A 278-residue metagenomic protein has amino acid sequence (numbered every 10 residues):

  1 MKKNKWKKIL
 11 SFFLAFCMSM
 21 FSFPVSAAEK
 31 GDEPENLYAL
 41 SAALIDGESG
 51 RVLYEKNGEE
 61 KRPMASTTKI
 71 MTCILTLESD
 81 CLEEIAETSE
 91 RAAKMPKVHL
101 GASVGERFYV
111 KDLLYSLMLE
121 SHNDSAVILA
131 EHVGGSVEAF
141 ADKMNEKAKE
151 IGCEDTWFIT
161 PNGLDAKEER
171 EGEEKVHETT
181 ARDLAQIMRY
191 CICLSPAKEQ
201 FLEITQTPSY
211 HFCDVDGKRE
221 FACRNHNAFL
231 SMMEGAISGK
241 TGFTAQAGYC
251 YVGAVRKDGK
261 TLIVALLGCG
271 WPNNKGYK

Functional and structural regions predicted by a protein language model:
M1-K2, L14: Intrinsically disordered, low-complexity regions enriched in Ser/Pro/Gly/Gln/His and often acidic
K2, K8, V25-S41, G47-Y54 (+5 more regions): Structured C-terminal helix/loop/strand segments within mature extracytoplasmic catalytic/sensor domains
K7-A15: Sec-dependent signal peptide recognition, specifically the positively charged N-region followed immediately by
A27-Q186, I192-P196: Active-site-adjacent loops and short helices of periplasmic peptidoglycan-processing enzymes
C153-W157, R170-K278: Domain-terminus/edge residues, biased toward the C-terminal soluble/receptor-binding domains of extracytoplasmic
